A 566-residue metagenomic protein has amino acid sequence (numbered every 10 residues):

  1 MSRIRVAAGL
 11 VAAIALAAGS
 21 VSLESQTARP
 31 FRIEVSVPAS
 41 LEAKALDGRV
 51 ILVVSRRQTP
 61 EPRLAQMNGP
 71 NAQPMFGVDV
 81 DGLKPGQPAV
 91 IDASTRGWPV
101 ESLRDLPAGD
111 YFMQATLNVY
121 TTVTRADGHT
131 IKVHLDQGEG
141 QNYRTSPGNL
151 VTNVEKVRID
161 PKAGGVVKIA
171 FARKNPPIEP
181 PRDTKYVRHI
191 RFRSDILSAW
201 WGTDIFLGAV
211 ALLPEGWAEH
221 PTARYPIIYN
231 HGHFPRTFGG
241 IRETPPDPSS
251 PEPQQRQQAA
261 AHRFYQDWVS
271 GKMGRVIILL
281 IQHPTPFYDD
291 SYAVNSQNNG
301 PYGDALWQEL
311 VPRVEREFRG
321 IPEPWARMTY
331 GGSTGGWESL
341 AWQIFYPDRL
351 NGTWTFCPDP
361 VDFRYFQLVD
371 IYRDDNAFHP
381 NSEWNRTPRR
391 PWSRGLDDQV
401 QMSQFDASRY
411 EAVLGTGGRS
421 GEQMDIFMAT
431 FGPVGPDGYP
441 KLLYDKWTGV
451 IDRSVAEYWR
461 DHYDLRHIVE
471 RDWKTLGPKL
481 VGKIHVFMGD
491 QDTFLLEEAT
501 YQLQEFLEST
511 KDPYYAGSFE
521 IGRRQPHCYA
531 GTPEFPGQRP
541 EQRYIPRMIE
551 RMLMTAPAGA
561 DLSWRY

Functional and structural regions predicted by a protein language model:
M1-I4: N-terminal secretory signal peptides that target proteins for export/translocation
A8-G19: Bacterial N-terminal signal peptides
L23-S25: Boundary at the C-terminal end of the N-terminal hydrophobic targeting segment
T27-T59, H189-F192: Mature N-terminal segment immediately following signal peptide/propeptide cleavage in secreted/periplasmic
S40, S55-R96, S102-Y566: Non-catalytic cap/lid and distal C-terminal segments of serine-dependent acyl enzymes
